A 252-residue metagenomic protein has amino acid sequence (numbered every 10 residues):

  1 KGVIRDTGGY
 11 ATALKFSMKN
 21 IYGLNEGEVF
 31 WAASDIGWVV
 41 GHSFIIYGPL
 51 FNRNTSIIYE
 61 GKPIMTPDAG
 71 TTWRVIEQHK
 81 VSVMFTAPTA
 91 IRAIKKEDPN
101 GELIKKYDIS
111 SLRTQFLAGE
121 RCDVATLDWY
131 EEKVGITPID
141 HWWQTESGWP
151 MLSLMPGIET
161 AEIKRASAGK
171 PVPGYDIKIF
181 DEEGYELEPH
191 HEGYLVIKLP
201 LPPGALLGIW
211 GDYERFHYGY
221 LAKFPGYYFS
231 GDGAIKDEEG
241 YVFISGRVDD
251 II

Functional and structural regions predicted by a protein language model:
K1-V3, M18: Conserved adenylation A10 loop of the ANL superfamily
R5, A32-A33, Y59-E60, L117-A118 (+4 more regions): Thr-Gly-centered strand-to-loop micro-motif
G8-V29, V39-S82, K96-E97, E102: Conserved AMP-binding/adenylation subdomain of ANL enzymes
D35, G119, W143, G169 (+1 more regions): Active-site glycine-centered loops adjacent to acidic/histidine catalytic or metal-binding residues that shape
N54, S82-T86, K95-E162, D176: Gly/Ser/Thr-rich phosphate-binding loop
L152-S153, G169, E188-H191, L207-I209: Active-site glycine/GP-rich loop and adjacent strand/helix microenvironment that borders small-molecule binding pockets
K164-P171, E186, G219, F224-P225: Short Gly/Pro-enriched turn/cap motifs at secondary-structure boundaries
H190, V196-I252: Conserved ATP-binding/catalytic segment of the ANL
